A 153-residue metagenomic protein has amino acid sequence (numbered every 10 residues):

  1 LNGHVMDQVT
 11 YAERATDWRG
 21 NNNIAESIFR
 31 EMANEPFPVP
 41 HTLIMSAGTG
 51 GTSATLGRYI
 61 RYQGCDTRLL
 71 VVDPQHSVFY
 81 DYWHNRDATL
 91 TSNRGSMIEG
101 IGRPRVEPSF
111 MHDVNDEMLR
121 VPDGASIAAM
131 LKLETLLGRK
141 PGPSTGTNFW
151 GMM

Functional and structural regions predicted by a protein language model:
L1-V5, Y62-P143: Active-site/ligand-binding loops adjacent to catalytic centers
H4-G48, H112, R120-G138: Active-site/ligand-binding-proximal alpha/beta "capping" segment
D17-R19, A54-Y59, D81-N85: Short acidic, glycine/serine/threonine-rich loops at helix termini
I24-I28, I101-G102, G151: Short, well-ordered amphipathic alpha-helical segments that serve as non-catalytic structural scaffolds within diverse
R30, R58, Y62, M153: Short, well-ordered alpha-helices that flank and scaffold nucleotide-derived cofactor binding pockets
H41-I44, G50, A54-R68: Conserved nucleotide-sugar donor-interacting segment of glycosyltransferase catalytic cores, predominantly GT-B
S46-G57, F79-Y80, S144-M152: Short glycine/serine/threonine-rich phosphate/pyrophosphate-binding segments that cradle anionic phosphate groups
